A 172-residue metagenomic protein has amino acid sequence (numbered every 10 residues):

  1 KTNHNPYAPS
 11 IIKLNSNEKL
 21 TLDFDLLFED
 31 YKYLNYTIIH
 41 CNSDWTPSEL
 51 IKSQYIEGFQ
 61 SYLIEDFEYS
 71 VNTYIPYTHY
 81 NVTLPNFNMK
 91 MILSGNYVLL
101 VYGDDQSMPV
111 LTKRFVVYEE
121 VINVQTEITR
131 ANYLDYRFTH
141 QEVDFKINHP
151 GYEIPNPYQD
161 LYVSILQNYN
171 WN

Functional and structural regions predicted by a protein language model:
K1-H40, D135-G151, N156: Contiguous beta-strand segments within globular domains
T2-P6, L20, S107-T126: Short beta-strand elements
N5-P9, T21, L63-E68, N81-P85 (+1 more regions): Short structured motifs
D30-G58, P155-N172: Extended low-complexity, serine/threonine- and proline-enriched intrinsically disordered segments
S43-W45, N88-M89, G103-V110, N170: Short acidic/polar inter-strand loop motif in beta-rich domains
I56-Y77: Extended, solvent-exposed segments with strong compositional bias
Y74-D104: Ligand-binding face of N-terminal immunoglobulin V-set domains in extracellular IgSF glycoproteins
V117-E142: Low-complexity, Pro/Ser/Thr- and charge-rich linker/hinge segments at domain boundaries
